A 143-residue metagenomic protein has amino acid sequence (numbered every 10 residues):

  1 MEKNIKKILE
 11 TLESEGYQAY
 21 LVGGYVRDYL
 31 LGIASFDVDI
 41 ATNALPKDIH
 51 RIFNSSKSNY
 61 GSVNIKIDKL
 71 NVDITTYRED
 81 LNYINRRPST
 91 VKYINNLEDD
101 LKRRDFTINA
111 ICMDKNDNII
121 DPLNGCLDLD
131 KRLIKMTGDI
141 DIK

Functional and structural regions predicted by a protein language model:
M1-K143: Catalytic cores of the polymerase beta-like nucleotidyltransferase superfamily and closely associated nucleotide
